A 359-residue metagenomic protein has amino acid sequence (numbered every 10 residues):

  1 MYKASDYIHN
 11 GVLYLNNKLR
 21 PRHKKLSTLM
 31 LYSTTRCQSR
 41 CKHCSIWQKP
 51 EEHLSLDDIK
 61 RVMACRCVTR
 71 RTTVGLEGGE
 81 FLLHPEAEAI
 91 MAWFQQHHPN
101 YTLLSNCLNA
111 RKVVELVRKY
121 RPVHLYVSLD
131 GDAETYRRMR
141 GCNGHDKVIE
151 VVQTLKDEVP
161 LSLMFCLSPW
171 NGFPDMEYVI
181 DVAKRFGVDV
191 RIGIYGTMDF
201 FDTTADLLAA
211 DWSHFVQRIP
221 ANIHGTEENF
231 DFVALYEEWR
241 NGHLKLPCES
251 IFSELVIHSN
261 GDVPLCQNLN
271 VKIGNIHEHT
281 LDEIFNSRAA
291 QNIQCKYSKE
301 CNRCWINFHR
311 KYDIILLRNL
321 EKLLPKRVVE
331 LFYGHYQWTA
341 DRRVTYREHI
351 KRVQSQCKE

Functional and structural regions predicted by a protein language model:
Y2-V123, P325-K326, G334-H335, K351-E359: Conserved alpha-helical substructure of the radical SAM core
N16, K24-K25, D262-V263, Q267-E359: Flexible mid-to-C-terminal extensions adjoining Fe-S/redox cofactors in radical SAM and related proteins
N16-R20, R240-L244, N292: Short, P/G- and charge-enriched loop/turn segments at secondary-structure junctions
L31, T35-Q38, G242, C295-S298: Processing junctions and N-termini across compartments
Y32, L54, R121-H279, L317: Radical SAM enzyme [4Fe-4S]-AdoMet core and its adjacent flexible, acidic and glycine-rich loops/tails across
C37, C41-C44, C248, C266 (+1 more regions): Short cysteine clusters
H43, W47-P50, E254, K272 (+1 more regions): Secreted/processed peptides and extracellular or luminal domains of membrane proteins
S45, M63, V114-V117, R140 (+4 more regions): Short, flexible helix/strand-to-coil boundary loops that buttress conserved ligand/catalytic motifs in alpha/beta
